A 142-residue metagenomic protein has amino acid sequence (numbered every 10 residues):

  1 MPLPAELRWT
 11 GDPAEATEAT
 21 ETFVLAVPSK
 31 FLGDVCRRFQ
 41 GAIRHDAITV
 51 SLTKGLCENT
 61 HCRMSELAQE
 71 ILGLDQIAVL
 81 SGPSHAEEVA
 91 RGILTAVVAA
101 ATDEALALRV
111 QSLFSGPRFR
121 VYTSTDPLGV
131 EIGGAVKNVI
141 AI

Functional and structural regions predicted by a protein language model:
M1-P2: Glycine-rich phosphate-binding loop and adjoining beta1-alpha1-beta2 segment of Rossmann-like nucleotide-binding folds
E6-R8, I77, F119: Short, conserved active-site loop motifs that form the nucleotide-linked donor/cofactor pocket
T10-E18, T22-L94, V110: Rossmann-like NAD(P)(H) cofactor-binding subdomain of soluble oxidoreductases
F31, A42, L67-D75, L94-I142: Internal alpha-helical scaffold of NAD(P)-dependent oxidoreductase catalytic cores
